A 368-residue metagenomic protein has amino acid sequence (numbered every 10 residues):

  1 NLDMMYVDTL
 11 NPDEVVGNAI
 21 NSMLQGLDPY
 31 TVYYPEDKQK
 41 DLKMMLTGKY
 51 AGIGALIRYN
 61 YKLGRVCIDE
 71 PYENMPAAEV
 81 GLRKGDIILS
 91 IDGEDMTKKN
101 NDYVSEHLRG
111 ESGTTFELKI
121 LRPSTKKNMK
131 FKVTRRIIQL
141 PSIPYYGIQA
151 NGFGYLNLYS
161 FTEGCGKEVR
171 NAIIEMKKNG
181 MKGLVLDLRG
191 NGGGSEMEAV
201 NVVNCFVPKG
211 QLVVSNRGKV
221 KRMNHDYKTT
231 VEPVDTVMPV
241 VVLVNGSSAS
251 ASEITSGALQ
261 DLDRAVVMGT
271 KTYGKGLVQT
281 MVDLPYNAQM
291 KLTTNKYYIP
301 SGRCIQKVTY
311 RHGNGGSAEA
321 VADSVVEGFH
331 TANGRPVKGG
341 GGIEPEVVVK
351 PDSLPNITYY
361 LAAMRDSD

Functional and structural regions predicted by a protein language model:
N1-L46, S124: Interdomain regulatory linker/hinge segments that flank or connect interaction modules in polarity/junction/synaptic
D3-P12, C67-P71, M75-K84, L89-P285: Cleft-lining beta-strand/loop regions that shape enzyme active-site pockets
Y30-E70: PDZ/PDZ-like peptide-tail recognition elements
V32, A51, T125-K126, T358 (+1 more regions): Peptidyl-prolyl cis-trans isomerase
R58, K119-P123, Y298, H330: A generic structural motif
A199, V244, S252-S256, L284-N287 (+3 more regions): Functional cores that coordinate and move charged inorganic groups
V214-S215, V266-T270, P300, C304-K307 (+1 more regions): Acidic/polar loop patches that form or flank catalytic/metal-binding clefts of enzymes that bind anionic ligands
C304-D368: Conserved functional hotspot residues or short segments at active or partner-binding sites across diverse domains
